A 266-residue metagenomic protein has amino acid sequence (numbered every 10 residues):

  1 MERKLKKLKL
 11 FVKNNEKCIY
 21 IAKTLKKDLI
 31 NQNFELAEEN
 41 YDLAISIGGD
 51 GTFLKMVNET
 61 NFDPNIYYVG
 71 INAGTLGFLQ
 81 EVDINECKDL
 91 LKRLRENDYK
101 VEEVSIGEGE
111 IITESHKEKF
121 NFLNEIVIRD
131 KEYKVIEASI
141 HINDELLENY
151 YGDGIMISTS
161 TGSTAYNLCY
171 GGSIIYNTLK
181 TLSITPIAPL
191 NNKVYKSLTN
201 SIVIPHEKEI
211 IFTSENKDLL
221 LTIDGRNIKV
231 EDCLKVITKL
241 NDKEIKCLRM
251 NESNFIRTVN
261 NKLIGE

Functional and structural regions predicted by a protein language model:
E2-Y41, G77-I155, T164-E266: Catalytic phosphate-donor-binding core of small-molecule kinases
L29, T60-N61: Active-site catalytic pocket residues across diverse enzymes, especially alpha/beta-hydrolases
E38-K55: Short, well-ordered secondary-structure micro-motifs within conserved domains or adaptor modules
A44, Y68, I155-M156: Short, well-ordered beta-strand core segments
G49-T52, G74, T161-S163: Short glycine-rich anion-binding loops that position phosphate/pyrophosphate groups of nucleotides and phosphorylated
K55-V57, C169: Generic transmembrane alpha-helix signature in multi-pass membrane proteins, especially transporters/channels
D63-I66: A short helix->loop->beta-strand "cap" motif at the edges of active sites that frequently abuts
Y68-Q80: Catalytic nucleophile loop
